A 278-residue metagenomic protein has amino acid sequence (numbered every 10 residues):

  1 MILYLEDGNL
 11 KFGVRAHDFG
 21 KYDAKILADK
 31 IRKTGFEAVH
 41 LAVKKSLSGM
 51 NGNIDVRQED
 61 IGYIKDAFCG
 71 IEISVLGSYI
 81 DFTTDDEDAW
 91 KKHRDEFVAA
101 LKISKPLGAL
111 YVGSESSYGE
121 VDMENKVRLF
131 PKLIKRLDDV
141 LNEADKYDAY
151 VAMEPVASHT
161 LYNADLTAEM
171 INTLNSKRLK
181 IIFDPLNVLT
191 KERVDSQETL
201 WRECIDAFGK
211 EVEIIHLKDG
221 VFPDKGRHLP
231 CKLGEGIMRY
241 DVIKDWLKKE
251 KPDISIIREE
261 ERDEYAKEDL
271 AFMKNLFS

Functional and structural regions predicted by a protein language model:
M1-A109, S176, K180, K274-S278: N-terminal pre-domain/capping segments
I2, K25-I26, A67-G70, T83-F183: Active-site acidic/histidine proton-transfer and metal-coordination neighborhood in alpha/beta enzyme cores
I2-G13, G20-A38, G62, A164-S278: Histidine-acidic metal/acid-base catalytic patches
R15-F19, A42-S46, S78-D81, S117-G119 (+4 more regions): Active-site beta-loop-alpha junctions enriched in small/polar residues
L47-I54, I71-Y79, A109-E115, A149 (+3 more regions): Low-complexity, flexible helical/coil segments
L47-N51, F82-E87, E120-N125, L189-E192 (+1 more regions): A short acidic, helix-capping loop that chelates divalent metal ions and anchors anionic groups
I54-R57, W90, R94, M123-F130 (+4 more regions): Flexible, glycine- and charge-enriched loops at secondary-structure boundaries
R57-F68, R136-A144, E203-C204, V242-W246: Catalytic-core regions built around general acid/base machinery
